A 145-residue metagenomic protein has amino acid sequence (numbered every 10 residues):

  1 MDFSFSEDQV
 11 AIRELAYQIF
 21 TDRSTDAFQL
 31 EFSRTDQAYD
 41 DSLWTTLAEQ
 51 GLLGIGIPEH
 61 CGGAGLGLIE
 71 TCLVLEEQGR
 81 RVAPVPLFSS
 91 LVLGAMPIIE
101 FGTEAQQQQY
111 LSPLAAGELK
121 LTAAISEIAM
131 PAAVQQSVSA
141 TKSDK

Functional and structural regions predicted by a protein language model:
M1-F88, Q109, P113: Amphipathic, small/basic residue-rich leader segments at the start of a protein or domain
R23, E77-Q78, L91, F101-G102 (+2 more regions): Fold-independent oxyanion-binding glycine-rich loops and adjacent beta-strand/coil segments at enzyme active sites
Y39-S42, I99, P131-Q136: Short, solvent-exposed polar/charged micro-motifs at secondary-structure junctions
G63-A64, E104-K145: Glycine-rich, Trp-frequent "lid" loop and neighboring beta-strands that shape and gate the flavin cofactor pocket
V85-A105: N-terminal glycine-rich flavin-associated loop
